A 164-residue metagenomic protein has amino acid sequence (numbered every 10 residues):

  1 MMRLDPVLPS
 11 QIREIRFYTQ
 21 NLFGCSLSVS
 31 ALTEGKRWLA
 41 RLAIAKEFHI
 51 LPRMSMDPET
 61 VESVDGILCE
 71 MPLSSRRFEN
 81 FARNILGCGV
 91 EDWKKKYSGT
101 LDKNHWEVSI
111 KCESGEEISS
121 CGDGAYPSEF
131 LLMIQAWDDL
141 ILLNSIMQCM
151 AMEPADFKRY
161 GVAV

Functional and structural regions predicted by a protein language model:
M1-F23, V61-C69, R76, N80-V164: Short, well-ordered, aromatic-rich surface patches in folded extracellular/luminal domains
S26-E62: Short, flexible N-terminal segments of the mature chain
